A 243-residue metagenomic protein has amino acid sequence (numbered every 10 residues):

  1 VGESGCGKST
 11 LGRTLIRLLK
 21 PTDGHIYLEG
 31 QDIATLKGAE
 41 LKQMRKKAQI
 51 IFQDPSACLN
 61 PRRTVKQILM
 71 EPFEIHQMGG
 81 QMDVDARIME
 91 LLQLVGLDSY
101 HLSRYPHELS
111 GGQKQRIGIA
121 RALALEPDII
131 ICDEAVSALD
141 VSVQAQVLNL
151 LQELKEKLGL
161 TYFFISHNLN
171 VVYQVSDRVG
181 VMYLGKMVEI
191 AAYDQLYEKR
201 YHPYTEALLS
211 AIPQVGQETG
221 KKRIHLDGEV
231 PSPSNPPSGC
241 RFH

Functional and structural regions predicted by a protein language model:
I16: Helix-to-loop junction immediately C-terminal to a conserved catalytic motif
G24-D32: Conserved ABC transporter NBD signature motif
D32, M82-Y100, L209-S210: Conserved ABC ATPase "signature" region
Y105-L109, Q113: Conserved ABC ATPase signature
A124-D128: A short, proline-enriched helix->beta-strand linker immediately N-terminal to the Walker B motif in ABC-type P-loop
A192-H243: Short catalytic/signature loops enriched in Gly
